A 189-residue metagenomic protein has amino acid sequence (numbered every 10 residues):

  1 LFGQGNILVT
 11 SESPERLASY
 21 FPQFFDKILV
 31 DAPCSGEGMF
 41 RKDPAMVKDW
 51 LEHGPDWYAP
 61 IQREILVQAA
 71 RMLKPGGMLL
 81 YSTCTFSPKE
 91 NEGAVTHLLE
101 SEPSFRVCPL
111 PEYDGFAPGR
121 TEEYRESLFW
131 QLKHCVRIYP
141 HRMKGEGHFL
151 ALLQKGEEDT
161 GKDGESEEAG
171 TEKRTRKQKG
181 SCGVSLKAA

Functional and structural regions predicted by a protein language model:
L1-A189: S-adenosylmethionine
